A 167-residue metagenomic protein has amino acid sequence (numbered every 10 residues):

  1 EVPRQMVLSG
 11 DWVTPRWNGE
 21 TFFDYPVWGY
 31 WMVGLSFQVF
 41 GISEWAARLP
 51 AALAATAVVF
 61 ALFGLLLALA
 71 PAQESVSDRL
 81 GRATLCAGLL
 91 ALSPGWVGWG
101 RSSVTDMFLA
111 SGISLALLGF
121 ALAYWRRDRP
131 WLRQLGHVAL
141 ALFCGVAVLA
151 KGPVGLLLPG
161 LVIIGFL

Functional and structural regions predicted by a protein language model:
E1-L167: Membrane-integral, polyisoprenol-dependent glycosyltransferases of the GT-C/oligosaccharyltransferase superfamily
